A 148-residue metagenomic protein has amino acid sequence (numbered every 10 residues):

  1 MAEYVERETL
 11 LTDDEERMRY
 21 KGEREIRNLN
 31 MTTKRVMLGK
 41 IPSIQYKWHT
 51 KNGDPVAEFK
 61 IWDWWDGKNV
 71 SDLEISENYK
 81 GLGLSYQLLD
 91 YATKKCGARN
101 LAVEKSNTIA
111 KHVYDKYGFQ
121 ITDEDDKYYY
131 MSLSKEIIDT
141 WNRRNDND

Functional and structural regions predicted by a protein language model:
E3-D72, S76-E77, L89-Y91, D123-D126 (+1 more regions): Acetyl-CoA-dependent GNAT
D72-L73, V103, L133: Residue-level recognition of conserved beta-strand positions in structured domain cores
I75, G81-K94, H112, K116: Conserved acetyl-CoA-binding loop-helix of GNAT-fold acetyltransferases
Y86, K105-Y129: Conserved active-site alpha-helix within GNAT-family acetyltransferase domains
K94-S106: Conserved GNAT acetyl-CoA-binding A-motif
E136-N142: Short, charged/polar, Gly/Pro-enriched secondary-structure boundary elements
N142-D148: Short intrinsically disordered coil segments
